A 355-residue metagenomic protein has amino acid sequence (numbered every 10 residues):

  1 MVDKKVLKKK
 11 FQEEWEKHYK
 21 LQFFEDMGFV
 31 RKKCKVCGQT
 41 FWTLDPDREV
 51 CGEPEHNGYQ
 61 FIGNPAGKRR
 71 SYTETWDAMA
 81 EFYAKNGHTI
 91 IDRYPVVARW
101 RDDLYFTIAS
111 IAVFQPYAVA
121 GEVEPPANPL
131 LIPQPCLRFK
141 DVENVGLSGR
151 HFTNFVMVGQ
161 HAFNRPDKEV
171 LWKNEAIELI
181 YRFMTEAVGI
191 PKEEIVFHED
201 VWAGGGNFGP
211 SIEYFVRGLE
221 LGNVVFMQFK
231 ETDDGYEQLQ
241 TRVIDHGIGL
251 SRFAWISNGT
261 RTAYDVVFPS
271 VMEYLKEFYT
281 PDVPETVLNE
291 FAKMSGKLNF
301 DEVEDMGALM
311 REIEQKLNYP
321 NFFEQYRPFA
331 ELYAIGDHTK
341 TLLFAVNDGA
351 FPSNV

Functional and structural regions predicted by a protein language model:
M1-E25: Short, intrinsically disordered terminal segments enriched in charged and Pro/Gly residues
E13-E16, K20, V30, I62 (+1 more regions): Generic signal for short, ordered secondary-structure residues within or immediately flanking folded domains
L21-V30, T40-D45: Short, flexible, mixed-charge glycine/proline-rich loop motifs that serve as phosphate/nucleic-acid-contacting
K32-K35, I212-Y214: Short acidic-hydrophobic surface loop/beta-edge motif
C34-C37, C51: Short cysteine-rich clusters marking metal-coordination/redox-active sites
L44-Y59: Cysteine-rich micro-motifs
F61-N354: Structured aminoacyl-transfer and RNA-binding surfaces used for tRNA recognition/handling in the translation apparatus
